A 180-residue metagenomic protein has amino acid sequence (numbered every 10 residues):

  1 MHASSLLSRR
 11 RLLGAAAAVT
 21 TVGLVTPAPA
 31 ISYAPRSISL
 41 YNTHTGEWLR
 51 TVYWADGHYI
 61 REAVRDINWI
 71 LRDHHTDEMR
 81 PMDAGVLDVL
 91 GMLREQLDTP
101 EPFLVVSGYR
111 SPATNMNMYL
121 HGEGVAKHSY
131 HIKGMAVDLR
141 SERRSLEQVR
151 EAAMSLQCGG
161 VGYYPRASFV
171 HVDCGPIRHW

Functional and structural regions predicted by a protein language model:
M1-T20: N-terminal secretory signal peptides and thylakoid transit peptides that target proteins across membranes
T26-A30: Sec/Tat signal peptide C-region and signal peptidase I cleavage site
I31, R36-Y41, V52, G124-W180: Catalytic cores and adjacent binding grooves of peptidoglycan-active enzymes
H44-R50: Cell wall/extracellular polymer interaction/catalysis modules
D56-V106: Active-site acidic/histidine clusters and adjacent loop/turn architecture that either coordinate catalytic ions
I70, V89-Q96, P100, H121-G124 (+2 more regions): Structured segments of extracytoplasmic/periplasmic soluble domains in secreted or envelope-associated proteins
P102-M116: Acidic helix-start/capping segments at beta-turn-to-alpha-helix junctions
P112-K127: Charged, often glycine-rich, active-site loop that binds/positions anionic groups
